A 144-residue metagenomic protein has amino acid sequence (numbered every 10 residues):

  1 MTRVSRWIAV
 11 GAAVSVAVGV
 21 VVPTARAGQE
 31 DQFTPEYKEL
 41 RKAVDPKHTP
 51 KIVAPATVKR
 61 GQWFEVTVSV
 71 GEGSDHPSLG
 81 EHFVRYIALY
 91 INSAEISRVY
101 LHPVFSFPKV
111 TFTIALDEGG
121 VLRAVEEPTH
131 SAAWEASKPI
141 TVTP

Functional and structural regions predicted by a protein language model:
V20-A27: Sec/Tat signal peptide C-region and signal peptidase I cleavage site
Q29-V58: Short, compositionally biased P/S/T/A/G/V-rich stretches that sit at domain boundaries
V58-G71: Contiguous beta-strand segments within globular domains
W63, D117-V121: Extracellular Ig-like/FN3 beta-sandwich strand-entry sites
S69-L79: Short amphipathic, basic-aromatic surface patches that mediate peripheral association with negatively charged
L79-R85: Short coil-to-beta strand junction motifs in C2/discoidin
P108-A115: Exposed aromatic-hydrophobic patches
P128-S137: Short acidic/polar inter-strand loop motif in beta-rich domains
